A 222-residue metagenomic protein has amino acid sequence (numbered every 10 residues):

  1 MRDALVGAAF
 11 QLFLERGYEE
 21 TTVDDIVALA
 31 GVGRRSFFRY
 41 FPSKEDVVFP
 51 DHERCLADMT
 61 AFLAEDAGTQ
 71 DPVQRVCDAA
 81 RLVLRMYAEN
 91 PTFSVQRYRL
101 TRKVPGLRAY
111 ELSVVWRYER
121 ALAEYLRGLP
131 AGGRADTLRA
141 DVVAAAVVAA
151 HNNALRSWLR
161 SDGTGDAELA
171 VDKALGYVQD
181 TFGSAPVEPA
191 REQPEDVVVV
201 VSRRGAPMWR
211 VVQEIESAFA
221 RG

Functional and structural regions predicted by a protein language model:
M1-A9, I26, D51-M59: Generic hydrophobic, amphipathic alpha-helix propensity
L12-T21: Short helix/strand-capping hinge loops at secondary-structure junctions that flank key functional elements
F13, D25-A28, F37: Append "Primarily bacterial transcriptional regulators
Y18, F38-P50, R54: HTH DNA-binding helix-turn interface
P50, A57-R99: Hydrophobic alpha-helical connector segments
P105-A131, L138-A146, N153: Amphipathic alpha-helical packing segments from all-alpha helical-bundle domains
E124, A135-W158, E168-F182: Hydrophobic alpha-helical segments that form the core of small-molecule binding pockets and/or dimer interfaces
R160, T164-G222: C-terminal peripheral helix-coil segments that are non-catalytic and often amphipathic
